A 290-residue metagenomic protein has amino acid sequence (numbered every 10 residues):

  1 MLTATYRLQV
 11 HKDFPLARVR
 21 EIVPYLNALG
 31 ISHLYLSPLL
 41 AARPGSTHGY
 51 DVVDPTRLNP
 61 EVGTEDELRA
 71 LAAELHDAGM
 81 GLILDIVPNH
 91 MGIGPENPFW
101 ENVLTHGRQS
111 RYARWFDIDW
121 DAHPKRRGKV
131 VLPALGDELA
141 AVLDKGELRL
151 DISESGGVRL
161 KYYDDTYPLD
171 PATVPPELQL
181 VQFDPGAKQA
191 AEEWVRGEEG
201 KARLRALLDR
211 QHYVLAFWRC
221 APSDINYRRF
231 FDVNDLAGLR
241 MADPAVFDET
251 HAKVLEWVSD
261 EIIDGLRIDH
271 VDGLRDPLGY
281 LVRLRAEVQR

Functional and structural regions predicted by a protein language model:
M1-R228, D260, R267-R290: Acidic/aromatic-lined carbohydrate-recognition and catalytic surfaces of CAZymes acting on diverse glycans
R229, L239-D243: N- or domain-start disorder-to-order transition segments that initiate the globular core
V246-S259: Structured alpha-helical segments in the cores of large, soluble enzyme domains
